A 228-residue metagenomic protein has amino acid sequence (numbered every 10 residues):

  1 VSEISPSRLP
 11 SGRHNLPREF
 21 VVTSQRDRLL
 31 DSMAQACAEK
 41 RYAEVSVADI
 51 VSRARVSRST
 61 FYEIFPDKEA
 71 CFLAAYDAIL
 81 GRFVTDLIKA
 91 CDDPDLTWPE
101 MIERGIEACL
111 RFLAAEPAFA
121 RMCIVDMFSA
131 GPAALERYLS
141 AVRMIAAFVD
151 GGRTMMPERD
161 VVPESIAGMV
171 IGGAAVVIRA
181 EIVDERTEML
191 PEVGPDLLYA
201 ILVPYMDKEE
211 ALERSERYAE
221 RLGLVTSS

Functional and structural regions predicted by a protein language model:
V1-R13, R111, A115, A147 (+2 more regions): C-terminal peripheral helix-coil segments that are non-catalytic and often amphipathic
F20-D49, S228: Short, amphipathic alpha-helix enriched in basic
V21-S24, R28, A36-C37, F65 (+4 more regions): Alpha-helical DNA-contacting segments of helix-turn-helix folds
A36-A70: Helix-turn-helix
Y42, F83, P99, R121-C123 (+1 more regions): Short, structured motif recognition centered on aromatic/hydrophobic residues
L87-P94, C123-M127, I178-E185: Secondary-structure edge/capping motif, primarily at the C-terminal ends of alpha-helices and the immediately following
I88-A118: Hydrophobic alpha-helical connector segments
P132-M155, E164-V176, P191-Y199: Amphipathic alpha-helical packing segments from all-alpha helical-bundle domains
